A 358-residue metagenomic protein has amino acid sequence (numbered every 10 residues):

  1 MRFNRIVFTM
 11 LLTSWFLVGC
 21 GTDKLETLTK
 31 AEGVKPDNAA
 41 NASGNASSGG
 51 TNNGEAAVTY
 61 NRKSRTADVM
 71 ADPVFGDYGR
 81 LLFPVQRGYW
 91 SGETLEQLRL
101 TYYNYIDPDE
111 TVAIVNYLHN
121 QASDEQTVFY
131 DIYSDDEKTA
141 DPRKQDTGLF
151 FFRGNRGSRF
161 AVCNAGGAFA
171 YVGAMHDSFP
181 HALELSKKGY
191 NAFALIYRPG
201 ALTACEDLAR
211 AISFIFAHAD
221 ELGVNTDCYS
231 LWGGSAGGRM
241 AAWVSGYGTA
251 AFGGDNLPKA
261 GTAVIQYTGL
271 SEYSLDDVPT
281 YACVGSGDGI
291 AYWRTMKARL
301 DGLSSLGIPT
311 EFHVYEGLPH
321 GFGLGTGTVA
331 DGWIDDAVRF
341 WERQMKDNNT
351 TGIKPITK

Functional and structural regions predicted by a protein language model:
G19-D146, P355-K358: N-terminal targeting or regulatory segments adjacent to alpha/beta-hydrolase or S9 domains
G44, G49-S64, L306-K358: C-terminal catalytic histidine-bearing segment of alpha/beta-hydrolase fold enzymes
D141-R153, R159-F160: A short loop-to-beta-strand scaffold at the N-terminal edge of the catalytic core in hydrolase folds
S158-G167: Short beta-strand element of the alpha/beta-hydrolase
M175-F193: Short amphipathic alpha-helix adjacent to the substrate-entry channel of hydrolases
E206, R210-D277: Primarily recognizes the serine-hydrolase "nucleophile elbow" in alpha/beta-hydrolase and SGNH/GDSL folds
A282-V284: Short beta-strand/loop motif that positions the catalytic acidic residue of the alpha/beta-hydrolase fold
G289-T295: Conserved alpha/beta-hydrolase "acid-adjacent" motif
